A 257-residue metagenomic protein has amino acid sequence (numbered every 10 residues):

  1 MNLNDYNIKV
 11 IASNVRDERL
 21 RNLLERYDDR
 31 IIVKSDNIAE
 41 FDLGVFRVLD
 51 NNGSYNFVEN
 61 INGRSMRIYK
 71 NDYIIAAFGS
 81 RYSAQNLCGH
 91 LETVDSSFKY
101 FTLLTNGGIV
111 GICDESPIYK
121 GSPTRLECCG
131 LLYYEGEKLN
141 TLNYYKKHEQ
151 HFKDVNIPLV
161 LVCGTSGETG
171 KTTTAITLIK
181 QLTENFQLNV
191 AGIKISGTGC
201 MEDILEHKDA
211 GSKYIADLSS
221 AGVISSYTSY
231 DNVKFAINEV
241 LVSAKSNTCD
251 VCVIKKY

Functional and structural regions predicted by a protein language model:
M1-A84, G89-Y100, N106: N-terminal accessory targeting/assembly segments
N2, V10-Y27, I31-A39, S65-I68 (+2 more regions): ATP-dependent carboxylate-amine ligase catalytic core
V48-L49, A77-G79, G107, E115-P117 (+5 more regions): Fold-independent oxyanion-binding glycine-rich loops and adjacent beta-strand/coil segments at enzyme active sites
G63-S65, K99-T102, H148-F152, L178-L182 (+1 more regions): A generic local secondary-structure boundary/capping motif
I74-S80, L87, T93-L159: Extreme N-terminal, non-catalytic leader segments that precede Walker-type/kinase nucleotide-binding cores
L104, G108, I157-V160, T169-T177 (+2 more regions): Conserved active-site and cofactor/substrate-binding residues in soluble primary-metabolism enzymes
Y144-S196: Walker A (P-loop) phosphate-binding motif
